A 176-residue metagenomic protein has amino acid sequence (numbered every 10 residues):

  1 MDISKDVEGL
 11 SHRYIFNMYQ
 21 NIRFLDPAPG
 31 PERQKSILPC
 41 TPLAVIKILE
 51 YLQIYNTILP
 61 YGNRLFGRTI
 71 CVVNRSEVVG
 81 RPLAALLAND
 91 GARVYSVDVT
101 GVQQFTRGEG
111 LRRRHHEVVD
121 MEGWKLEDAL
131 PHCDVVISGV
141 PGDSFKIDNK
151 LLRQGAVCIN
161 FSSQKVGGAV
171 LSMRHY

Functional and structural regions predicted by a protein language model:
D2-P27, Q154-Y176: Rossmann-fold NAD(P)-binding glycine/threonine-rich loop
F24-I147, V157: Glycine-rich phosphate/diphosphate-binding loop of Rossmann-like nucleotide-binding domains
S144-L151, A169-V170: Glycine/threonine-rich flexible loop motifs
